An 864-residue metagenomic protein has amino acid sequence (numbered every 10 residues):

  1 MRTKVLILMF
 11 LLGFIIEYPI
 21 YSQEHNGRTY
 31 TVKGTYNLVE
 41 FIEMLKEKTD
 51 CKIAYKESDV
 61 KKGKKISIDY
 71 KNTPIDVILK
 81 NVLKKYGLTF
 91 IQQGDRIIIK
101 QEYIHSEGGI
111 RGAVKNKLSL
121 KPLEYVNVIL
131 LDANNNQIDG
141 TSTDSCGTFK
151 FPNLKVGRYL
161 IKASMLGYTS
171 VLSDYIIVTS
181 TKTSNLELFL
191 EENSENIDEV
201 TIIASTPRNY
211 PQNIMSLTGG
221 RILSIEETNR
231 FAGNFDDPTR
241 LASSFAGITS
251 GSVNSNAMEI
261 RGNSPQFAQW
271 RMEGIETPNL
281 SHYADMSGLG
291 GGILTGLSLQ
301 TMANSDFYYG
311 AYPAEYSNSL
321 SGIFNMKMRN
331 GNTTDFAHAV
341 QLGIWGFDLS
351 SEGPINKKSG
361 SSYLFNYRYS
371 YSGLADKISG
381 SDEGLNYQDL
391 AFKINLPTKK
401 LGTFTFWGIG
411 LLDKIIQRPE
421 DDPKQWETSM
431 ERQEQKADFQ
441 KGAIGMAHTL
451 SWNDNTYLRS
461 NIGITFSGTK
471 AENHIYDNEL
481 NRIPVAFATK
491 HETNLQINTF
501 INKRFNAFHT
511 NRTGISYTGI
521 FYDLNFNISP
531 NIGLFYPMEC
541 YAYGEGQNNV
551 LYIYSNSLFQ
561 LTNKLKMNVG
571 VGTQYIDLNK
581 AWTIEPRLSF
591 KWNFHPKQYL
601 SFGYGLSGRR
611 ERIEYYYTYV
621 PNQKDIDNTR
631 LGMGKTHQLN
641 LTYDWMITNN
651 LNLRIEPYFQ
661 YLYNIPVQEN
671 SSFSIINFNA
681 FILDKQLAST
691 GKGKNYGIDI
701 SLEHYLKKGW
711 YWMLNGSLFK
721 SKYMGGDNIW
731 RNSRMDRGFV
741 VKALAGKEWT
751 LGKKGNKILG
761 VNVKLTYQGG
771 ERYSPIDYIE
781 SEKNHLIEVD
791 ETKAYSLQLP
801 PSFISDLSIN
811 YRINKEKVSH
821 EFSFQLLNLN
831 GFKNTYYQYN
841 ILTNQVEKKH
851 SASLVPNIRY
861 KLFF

Functional and structural regions predicted by a protein language model:
I42, K46-T49, Y86, Q92 (+8 more regions): Short, acidic, small-residue-rich periplasmic hinge/interaction motif at the N-terminus of Gram-negative outer-membrane
T169, D174-N185, I203-Y312, I323 (+1 more regions): Periplasmic N-terminal accessory/gating domains of Gram-negative outer-membrane beta-barrel systems
E276, S281, E420-Q425, G468 (+6 more regions): Surface-exposed extracellular loop regions of Gram-negative outer-membrane beta-barrel proteins, predominantly
G343-Y369, S381-R418, K436-I464, F505-H509: Transmembrane beta-barrel wall of Gram-negative outer-membrane proteins
L374, T403-S451, F466-T493: Flexible loop and strand-edge segments within Gram-negative outer membrane beta-barrel domains
K490, N494-Q496, C540-Y554, N628 (+3 more regions): Outer membrane beta-barrel strand-and-loop segments of large Gram-negative receptors, especially TonB-dependent
Q560, F659-Y661, I682-E771: Gram-negative outer-membrane beta-barrel transporters
W712, K754, K764-L786, P800-D806 (+1 more regions): C-terminal beta-signal and adjacent terminal beta-strands/loops of Gram-negative outer-membrane beta-barrel proteins
